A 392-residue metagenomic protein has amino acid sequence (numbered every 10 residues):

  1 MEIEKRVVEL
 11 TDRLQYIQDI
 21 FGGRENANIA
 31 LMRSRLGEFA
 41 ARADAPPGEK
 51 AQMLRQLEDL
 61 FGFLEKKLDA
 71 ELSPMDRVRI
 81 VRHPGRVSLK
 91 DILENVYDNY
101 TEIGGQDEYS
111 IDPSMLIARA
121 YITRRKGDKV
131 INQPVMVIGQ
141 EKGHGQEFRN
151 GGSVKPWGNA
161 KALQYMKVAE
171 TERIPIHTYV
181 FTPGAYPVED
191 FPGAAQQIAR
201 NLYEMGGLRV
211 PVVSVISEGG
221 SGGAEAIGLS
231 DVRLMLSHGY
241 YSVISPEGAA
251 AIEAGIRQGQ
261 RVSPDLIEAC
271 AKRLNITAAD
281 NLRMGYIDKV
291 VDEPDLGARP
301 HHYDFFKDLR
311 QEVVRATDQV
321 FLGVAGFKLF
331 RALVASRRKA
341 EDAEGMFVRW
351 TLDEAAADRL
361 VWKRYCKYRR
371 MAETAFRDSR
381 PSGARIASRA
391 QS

Functional and structural regions predicted by a protein language model:
M1-P134, K142-H144, K307-S392: Intrinsically disordered, low-complexity segments enriched in small/flexible residues
E2-Q15, D19, V180-K328: Conserved catalytic cores of soluble enzyme domains, especially glycine-rich substrate-binding beta-alpha loops
K50-M53, G158-A160, V262-S263: Short, motif-level signal for alpha-helix interfacial/capping segments enriched in acidic residues and aromatics/proline
K66-K67, I174, H238: A generic hydrophobic-helix recognition signal that picks specific residues within alpha-helical hydrophobic
A118-G207, P211-G223: Cleft-lining beta-strand/loop regions that shape enzyme active-site pockets
M166, R273-D280, Y368-R377: A short, hydrophobic secondary-structure junction motif
